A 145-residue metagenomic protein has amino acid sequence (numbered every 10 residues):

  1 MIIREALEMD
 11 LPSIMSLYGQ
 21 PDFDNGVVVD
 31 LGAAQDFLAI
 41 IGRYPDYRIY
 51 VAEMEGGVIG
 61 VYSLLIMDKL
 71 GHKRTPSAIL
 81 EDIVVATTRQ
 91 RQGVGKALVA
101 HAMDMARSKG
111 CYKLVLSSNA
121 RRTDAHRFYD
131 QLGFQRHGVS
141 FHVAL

Functional and structural regions predicted by a protein language model:
I2-S16: A short beta-loop-alpha structural element at the N-terminal edge of CoA-dependent acyl/N-acetyltransferase catalytic
Y18-A39: Conserved GNAT-fold acetyl-CoA-binding loop/helix
A39-V51, I79: A short helix-loop-beta-strand connector motif used in the catalytic cores of GNAT acetyltransferases and, in some
V51, G57-I66, V84: Conserved beta-strand in the GNAT
K69-L80, Q90, H137: A conserved beta-turn-beta hairpin within the catalytic core of GNAT-like acetyltransferases that forms part
V85, R91-D104, Q131: Conserved acetyl-CoA-binding loop-helix of GNAT-fold acetyltransferases
K96, S108, A120-G138: Conserved active-site alpha-helix within GNAT-family acetyltransferase domains
A106-S118: Conserved GNAT acetyl-CoA-binding A-motif
